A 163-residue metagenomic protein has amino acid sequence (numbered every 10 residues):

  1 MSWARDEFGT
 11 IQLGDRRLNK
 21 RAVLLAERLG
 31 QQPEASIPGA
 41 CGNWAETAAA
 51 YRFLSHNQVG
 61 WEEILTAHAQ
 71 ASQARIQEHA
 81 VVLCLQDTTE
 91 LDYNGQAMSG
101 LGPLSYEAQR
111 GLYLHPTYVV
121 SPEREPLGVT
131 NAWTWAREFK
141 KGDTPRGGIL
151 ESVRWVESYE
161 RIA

Functional and structural regions predicted by a protein language model:
M1-A163: Conserved, well-structured functional cores that handle cations and Mg-NTP chemistry
